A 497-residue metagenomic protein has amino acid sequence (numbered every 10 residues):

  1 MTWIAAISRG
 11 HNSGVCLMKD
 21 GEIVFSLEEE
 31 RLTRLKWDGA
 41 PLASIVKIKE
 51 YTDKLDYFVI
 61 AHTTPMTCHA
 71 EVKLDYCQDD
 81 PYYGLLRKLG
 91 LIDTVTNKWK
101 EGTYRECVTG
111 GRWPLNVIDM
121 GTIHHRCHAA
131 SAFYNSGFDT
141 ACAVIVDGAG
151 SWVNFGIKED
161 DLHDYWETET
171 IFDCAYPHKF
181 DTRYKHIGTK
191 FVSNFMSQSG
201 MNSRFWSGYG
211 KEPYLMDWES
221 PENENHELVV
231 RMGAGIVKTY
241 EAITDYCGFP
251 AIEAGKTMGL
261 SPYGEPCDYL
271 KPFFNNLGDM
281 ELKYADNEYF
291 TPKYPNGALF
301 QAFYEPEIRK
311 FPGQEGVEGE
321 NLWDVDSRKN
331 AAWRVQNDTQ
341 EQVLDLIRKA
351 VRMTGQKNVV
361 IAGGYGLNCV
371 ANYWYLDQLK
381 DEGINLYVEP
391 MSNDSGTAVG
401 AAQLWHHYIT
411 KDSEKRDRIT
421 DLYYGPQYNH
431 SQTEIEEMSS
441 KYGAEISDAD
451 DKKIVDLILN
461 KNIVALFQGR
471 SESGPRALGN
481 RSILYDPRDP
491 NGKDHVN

Functional and structural regions predicted by a protein language model:
M1-N497: Short acidic/glycine-rich loops and adjacent helix/strand connectors that line catalytic pockets where negatively
